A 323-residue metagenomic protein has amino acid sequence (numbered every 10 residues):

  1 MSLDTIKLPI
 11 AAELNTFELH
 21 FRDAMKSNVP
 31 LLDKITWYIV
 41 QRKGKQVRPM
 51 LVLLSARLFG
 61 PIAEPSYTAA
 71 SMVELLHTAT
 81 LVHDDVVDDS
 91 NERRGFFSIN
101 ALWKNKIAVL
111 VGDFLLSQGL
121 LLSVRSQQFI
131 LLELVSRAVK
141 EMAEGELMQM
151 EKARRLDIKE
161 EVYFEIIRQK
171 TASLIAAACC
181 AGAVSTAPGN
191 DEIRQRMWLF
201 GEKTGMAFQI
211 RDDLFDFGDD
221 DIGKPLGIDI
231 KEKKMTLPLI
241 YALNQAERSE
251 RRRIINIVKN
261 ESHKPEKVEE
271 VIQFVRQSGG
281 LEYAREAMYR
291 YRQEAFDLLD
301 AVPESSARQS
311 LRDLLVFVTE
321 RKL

Functional and structural regions predicted by a protein language model:
M1-L323: All-alpha prenyltransferase/terpene-synthase fold signal
